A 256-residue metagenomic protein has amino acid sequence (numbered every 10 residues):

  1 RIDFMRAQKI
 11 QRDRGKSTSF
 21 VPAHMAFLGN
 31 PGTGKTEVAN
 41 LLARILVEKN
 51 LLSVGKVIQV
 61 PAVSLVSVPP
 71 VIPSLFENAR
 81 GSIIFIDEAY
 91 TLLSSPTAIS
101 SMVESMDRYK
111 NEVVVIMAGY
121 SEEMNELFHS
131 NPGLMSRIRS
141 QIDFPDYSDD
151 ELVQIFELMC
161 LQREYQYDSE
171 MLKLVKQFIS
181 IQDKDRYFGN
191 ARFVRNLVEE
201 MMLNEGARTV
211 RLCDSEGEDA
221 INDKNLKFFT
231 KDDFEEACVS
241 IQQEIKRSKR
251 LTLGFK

Functional and structural regions predicted by a protein language model:
R1-A23, G254-K256: Pre-Walker A (pre-P-loop) alpha-helix and adjacent loop at the N terminus of AAA/AAA+ ATPase modules, a conserved
S17-G55, I138: Walker A/P-loop
S53-R80: Short glycine-rich substrate-engagement loop in P-loop NTPases that contacts/grips substrate
A79-I84, K110-A118: Loop/turn-to-beta-strand initiation segments
D87-A89: Walker B catalytic acidic pair
H129-D146: A short helix-turn-beta junction within AAA+ P-loop NTPase domains corresponding to the substrate/partner-engaging
I142, D146-S148, V153-A220: Conserved AAA+ ATPase small/helical "lid" subdomain
R208-K256: C-terminal engagement/docking regions of AAA+ P-loop ATPases
